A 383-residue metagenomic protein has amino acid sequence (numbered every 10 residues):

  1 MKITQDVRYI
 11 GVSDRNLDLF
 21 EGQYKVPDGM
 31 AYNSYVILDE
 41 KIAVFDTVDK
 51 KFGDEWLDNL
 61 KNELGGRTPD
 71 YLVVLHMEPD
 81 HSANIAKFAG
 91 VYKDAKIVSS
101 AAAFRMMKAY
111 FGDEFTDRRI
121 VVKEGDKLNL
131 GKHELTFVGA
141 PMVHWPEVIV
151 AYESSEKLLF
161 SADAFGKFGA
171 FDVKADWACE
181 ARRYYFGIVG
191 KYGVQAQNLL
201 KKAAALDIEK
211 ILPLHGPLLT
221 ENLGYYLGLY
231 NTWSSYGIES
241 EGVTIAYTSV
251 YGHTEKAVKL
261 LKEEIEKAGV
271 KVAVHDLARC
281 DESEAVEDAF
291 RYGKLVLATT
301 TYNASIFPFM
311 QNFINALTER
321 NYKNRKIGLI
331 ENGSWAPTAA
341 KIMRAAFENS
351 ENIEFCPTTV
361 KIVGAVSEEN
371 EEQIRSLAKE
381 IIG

Functional and structural regions predicted by a protein language model:
K2-K61, V150-E153, K157-S161, T254: Conserved beta-strand hairpin/beta-sheet module of binuclear metal-dependent hydrolase folds, prominently
K2-Q5, S99-V148, Y192-N198: Metallo-beta-lactamase
F45-T47, P69-M77, I97-S100, L159-D163 (+1 more regions): Active-site neighborhood of phospho(di)ester-bond hydrolases with catalytic His/Asp-centered motifs
K51-V98: Active-site metal-binding motif and surrounding structural segment of the metallo-beta-lactamase
N84, D281-A285: Short acidic active-site motifs
H144, V148, A164-K191, S234-E239: Active-site-proximal loop/helix segment associated with metal-binding centers of metalloenzymes
F171-I211, H215-L218, L260-H275, A285-G383: FMN-binding flavodoxin-like domain, especially the glycine-rich phosphate-binding loop
L212-E239: Short N-terminal or domain-adjacent regulatory/targeting segments
